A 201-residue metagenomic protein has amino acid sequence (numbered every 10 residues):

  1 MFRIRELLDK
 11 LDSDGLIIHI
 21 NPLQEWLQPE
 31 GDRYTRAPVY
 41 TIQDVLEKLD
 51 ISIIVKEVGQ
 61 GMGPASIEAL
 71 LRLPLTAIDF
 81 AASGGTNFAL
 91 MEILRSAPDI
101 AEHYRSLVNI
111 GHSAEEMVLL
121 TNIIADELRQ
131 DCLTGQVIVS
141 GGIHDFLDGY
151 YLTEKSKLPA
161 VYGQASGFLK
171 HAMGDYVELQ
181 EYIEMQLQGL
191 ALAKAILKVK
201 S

Functional and structural regions predicted by a protein language model:
M1-F2, I54-L71, G142-H144: Active-site glycine- and acidic-residue-rich loops that bind and position anionic ligands or nucleotide-like cofactors
M1-F2, R33-D44, K48: Active-site glycine-rich loop that binds ribose-phosphate moieties when present
I4-R5, I42, P64-E68, V118 (+1 more regions): Generic hydrophobic/aromatic pocket-lining and core-packing "Φ" positions
L8, I42-D50, L71, N122-Q130 (+1 more regions): Surface-exposed amphipathic alpha-helices with a cationic face
L11-D14, D50-I51, L71-A77, E154-Y162: Glycine-enriched alpha-helix->loop->beta-strand junction motifs that scaffold or abut catalytic
S13-Y40, S66-I67, L73-I123, G167: Glycine/Thr-rich beta-alpha phosphate-binding loop at enzyme active sites
L46-V58, E127-S140: Short beta-strand/loop segments at the ligand-binding rim of alpha/beta enzyme cores
E102-I138, H144-S201: Alpha/beta catalytic cores of nucleotide-metabolism and tRNA/nucleoside-modifying enzymes
